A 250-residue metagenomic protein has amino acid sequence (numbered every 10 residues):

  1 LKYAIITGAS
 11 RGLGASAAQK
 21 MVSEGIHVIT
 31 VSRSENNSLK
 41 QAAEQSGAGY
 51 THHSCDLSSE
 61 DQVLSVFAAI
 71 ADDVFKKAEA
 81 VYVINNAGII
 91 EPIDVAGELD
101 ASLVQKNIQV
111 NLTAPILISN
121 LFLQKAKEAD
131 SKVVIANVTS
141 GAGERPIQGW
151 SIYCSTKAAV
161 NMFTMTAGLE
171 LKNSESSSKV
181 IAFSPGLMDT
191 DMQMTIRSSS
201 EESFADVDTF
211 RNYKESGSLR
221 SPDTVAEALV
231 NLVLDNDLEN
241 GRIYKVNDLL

Functional and structural regions predicted by a protein language model:
S10-R11: Conserved glycine-rich cofactor-binding loop
E24-K40: Conserved glycine-rich Rossmann-like NAD(P)H-binding loop of the short-chain dehydrogenase/reductase
Q45-D61: Rossmann-fold cofactor-recognition segment
E79-Y82, I89-Q105, Q124, G149: Conserved mid-core segment of classical short-chain dehydrogenase/reductases
S119-N120, M165: A short, exposed helix-loop element centered on a Lys and neighboring polar residues
K127, K132-S174, S184-M188, M194-R197: Catalytic loop of short-chain dehydrogenase/reductase
A182-P185, T190, S198-L250: C-terminal helical subdomain
